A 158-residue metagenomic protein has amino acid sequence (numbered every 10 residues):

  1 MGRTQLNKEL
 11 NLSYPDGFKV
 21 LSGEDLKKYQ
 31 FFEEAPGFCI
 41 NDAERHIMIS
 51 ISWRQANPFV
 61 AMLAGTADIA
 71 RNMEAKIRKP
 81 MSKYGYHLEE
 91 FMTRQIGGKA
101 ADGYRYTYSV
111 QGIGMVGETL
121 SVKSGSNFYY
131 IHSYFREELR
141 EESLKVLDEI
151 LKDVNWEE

Functional and structural regions predicted by a protein language model:
M1-A35: N-terminal "mature-domain start" segment
M1-N7, L12-S13, F38-D42, M92-I96 (+1 more regions): Short acidic-hydrophobic surface loop/beta-edge motif
E9, A64-R71, E141, K145: Soluble non-cytosolic domains of exported or imported proteins
L12, R71, A75, K79 (+2 more regions): Solvent-exposed, polar/charged alpha-helical surfaces in well-ordered, non-transmembrane soluble domains, broadly
D16-V20, F128-E158: Surface-exposed amphipathic alpha-helical segments
L21, A56, S109-Q111, S124 (+1 more regions): Short coil/turn motifs at secondary-structure junctions
D25-E118, Y130: Conserved polar/disulfide-associated segments of primarily extracytoplasmic proteins
E118-N127, Y134: A short, surface-exposed beta-strand/turn
